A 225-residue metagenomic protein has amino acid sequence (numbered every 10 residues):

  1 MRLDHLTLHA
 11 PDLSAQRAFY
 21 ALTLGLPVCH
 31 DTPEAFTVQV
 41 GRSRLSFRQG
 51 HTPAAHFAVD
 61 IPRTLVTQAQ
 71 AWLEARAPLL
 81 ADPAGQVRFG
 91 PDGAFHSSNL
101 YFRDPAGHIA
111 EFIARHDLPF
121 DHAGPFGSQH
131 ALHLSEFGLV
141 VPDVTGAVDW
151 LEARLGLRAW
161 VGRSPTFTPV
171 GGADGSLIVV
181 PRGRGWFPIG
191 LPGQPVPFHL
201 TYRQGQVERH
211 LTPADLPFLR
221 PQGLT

Functional and structural regions predicted by a protein language model:
M1-L3, H9-H30, Q39-P83, H96 (+1 more regions): Glyoxalase I/VOC metalloenzyme domain signal
A84-F89: A cross-kingdom feature marking solvent-exposed beta-strand/loop segments within repeated, beta-rich binding/scaffold
G90-F95: Short loop/turn motifs at secondary-structure junctions and domain boundaries
